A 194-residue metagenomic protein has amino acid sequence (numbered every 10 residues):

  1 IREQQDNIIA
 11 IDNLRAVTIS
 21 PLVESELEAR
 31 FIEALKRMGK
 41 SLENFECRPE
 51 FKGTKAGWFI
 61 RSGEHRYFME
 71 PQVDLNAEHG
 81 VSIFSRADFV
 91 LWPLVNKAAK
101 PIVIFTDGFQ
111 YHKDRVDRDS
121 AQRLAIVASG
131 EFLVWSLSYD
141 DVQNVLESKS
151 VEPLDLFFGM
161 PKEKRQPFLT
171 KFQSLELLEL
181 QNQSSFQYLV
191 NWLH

Functional and structural regions predicted by a protein language model:
I1-F68, L180-Q183, Q187-V190, H194: Solvent-exposed, charged helical/coil patches that constitute nucleic-acid or partner-interaction surfaces
E26-E33, V116-A121, V151: Well-ordered, non-membrane alpha-helical segments in soluble/globular domains
K36-E43, L124-F132: Short helix-loop-beta junction
N44-K100: Active-site metal-binding core of divalent-cation-utilizing nuclease and nuclease-like domains
F89-L91, I102-G108, I126: Conserved catalytic cores of phosphodiester-cleaving nucleases, focusing on short active-site segments
A98-I102, A128-H194: Basic, glycine-rich
F109-K113, D141-N144: Short acidic, S/G/P-rich loop/turn micro-motifs used as interaction or catalytic elements
K113-S129: Mg2+/Mn2+-dependent nuclease catalytic core
